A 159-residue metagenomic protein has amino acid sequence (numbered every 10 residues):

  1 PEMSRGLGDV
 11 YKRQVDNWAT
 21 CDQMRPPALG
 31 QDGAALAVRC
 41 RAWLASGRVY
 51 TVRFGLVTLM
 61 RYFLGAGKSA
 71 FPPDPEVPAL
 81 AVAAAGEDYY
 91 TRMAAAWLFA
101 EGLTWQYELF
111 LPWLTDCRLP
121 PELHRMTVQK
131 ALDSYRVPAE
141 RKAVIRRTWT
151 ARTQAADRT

Functional and structural regions predicted by a protein language model:
P1-Y11: Single conserved hydrophobic/aromatic residue that forms the stacking wall/gate of nucleotide- or nucleobase-binding
R5, A34-R39, L64-D74, L103-L114 (+1 more regions): Flexible loop/turn segments at the boundaries of HEAT repeats in alpha-solenoid HEAT proteins
D9-D16, C40-A45, A79-G86, L111-T115 (+1 more regions): HEAT/HEAT-like alpha-solenoid repeats
N17-A19, V49-Y50, Y89-Y90, P121-R125: Alpha-helix N-cap/helix-start positions at coil->helix boundaries
T20-Q31, R53-A66, A94-G102, M126-S134: Structural detector for internal amphipathic alpha-helices that build alpha-solenoid repeat scaffolds
R41, A45, V49-A84: A mid-sequence, solvent-exposed acidic-amphipathic segment
G86-R118, L123: Glycine/small-residue-rich hydrophobic helix-like segments
P112-T159: Eukaryotic acidic, Ser/Thr-rich intrinsically disordered low-complexity regions
